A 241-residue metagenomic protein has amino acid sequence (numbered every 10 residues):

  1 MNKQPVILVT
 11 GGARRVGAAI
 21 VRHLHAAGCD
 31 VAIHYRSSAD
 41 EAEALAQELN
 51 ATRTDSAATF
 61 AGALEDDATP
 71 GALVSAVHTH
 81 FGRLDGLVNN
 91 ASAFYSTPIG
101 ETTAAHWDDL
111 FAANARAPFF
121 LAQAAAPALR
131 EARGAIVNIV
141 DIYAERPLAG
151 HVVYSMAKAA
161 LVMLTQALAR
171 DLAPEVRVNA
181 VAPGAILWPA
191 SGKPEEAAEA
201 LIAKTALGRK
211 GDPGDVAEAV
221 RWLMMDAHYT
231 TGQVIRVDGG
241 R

Functional and structural regions predicted by a protein language model:
A13-R14: Conserved glycine-rich cofactor-binding loop
N90-Y95, G240: Conserved NAD(P)H cofactor-binding loop of Rossmann-fold oxidoreductase domains
P98-I99, H106-F111, L201: Substrate-binding pocket helix/loop in short-chain dehydrogenase/reductase
A122, A157, T165: Active-site helix of classical SDR
P127, A169-P174: Alpha-helical segment proximal to the catalytic Tyr-Lys
A128, R209-V237: C-terminal substrate-recognition "lid" of short-chain dehydrogenase/reductases
A173-R177, T230-G232: Short, small/polar-rich loop/turn modules that mediate ligand/substrate recognition or access, typified
